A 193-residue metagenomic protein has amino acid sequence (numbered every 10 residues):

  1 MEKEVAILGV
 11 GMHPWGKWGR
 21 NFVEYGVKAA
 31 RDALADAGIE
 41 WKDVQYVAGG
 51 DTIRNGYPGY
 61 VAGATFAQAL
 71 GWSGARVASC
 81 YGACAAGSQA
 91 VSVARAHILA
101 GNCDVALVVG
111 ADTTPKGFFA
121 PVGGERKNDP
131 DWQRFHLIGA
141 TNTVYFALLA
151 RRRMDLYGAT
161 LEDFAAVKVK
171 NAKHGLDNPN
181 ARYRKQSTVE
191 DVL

Functional and structural regions predicted by a protein language model:
M1-R76, L99-A100, G110-L193: Conserved "HGTGT" condensation-loop signature of ketosynthase/thiolase-family condensing enzymes that catalyze
A67-V93: Aromatic/His-enriched, Gly/Pro-containing loop or helix-boundary segments that lie immediately adjacent to catalytic
A90-I98, D104-A106: Thiamine diphosphate
